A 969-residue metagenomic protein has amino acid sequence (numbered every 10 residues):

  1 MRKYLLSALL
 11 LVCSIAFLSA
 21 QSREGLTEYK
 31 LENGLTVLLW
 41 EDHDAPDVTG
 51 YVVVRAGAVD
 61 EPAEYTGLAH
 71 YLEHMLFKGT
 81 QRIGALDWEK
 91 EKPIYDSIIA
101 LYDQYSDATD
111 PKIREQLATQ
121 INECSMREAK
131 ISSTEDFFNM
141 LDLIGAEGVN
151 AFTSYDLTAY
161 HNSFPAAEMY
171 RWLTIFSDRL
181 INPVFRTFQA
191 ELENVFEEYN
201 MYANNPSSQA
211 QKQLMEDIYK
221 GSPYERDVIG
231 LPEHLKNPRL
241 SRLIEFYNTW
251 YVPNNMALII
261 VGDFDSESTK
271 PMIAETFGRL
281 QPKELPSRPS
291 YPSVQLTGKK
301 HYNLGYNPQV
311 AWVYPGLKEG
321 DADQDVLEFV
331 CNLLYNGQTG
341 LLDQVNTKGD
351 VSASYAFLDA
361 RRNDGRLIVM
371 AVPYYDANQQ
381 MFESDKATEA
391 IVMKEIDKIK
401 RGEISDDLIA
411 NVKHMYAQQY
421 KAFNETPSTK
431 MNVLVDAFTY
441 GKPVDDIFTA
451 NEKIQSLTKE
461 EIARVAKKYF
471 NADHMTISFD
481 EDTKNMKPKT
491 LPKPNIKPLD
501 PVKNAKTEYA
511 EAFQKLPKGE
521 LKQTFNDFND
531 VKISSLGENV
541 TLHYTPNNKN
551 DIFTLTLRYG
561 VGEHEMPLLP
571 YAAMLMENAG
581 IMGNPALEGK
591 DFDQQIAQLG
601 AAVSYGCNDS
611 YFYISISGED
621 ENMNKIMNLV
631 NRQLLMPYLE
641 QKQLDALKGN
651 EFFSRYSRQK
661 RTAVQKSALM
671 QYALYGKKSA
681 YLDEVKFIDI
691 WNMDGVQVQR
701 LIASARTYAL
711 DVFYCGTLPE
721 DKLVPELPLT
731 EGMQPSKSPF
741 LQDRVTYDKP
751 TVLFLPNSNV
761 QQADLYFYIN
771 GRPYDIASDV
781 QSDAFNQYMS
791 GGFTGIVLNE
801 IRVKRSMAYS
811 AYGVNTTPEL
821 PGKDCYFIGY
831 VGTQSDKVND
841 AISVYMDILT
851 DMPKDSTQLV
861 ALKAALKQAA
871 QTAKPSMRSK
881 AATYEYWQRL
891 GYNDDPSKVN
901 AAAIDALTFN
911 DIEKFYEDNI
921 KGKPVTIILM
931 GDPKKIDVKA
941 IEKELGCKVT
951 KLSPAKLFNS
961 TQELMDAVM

Functional and structural regions predicted by a protein language model:
M1-Y4: Positively charged n-region of N-terminal signal peptides that target proteins for export
S7-A16: Bacterial N-terminal signal peptides
A20-L39, D265-N303, Q309, P315 (+9 more regions): Proteolytic maturation boundary segments
W40, A45-E61, G67-A69, A85-D178 (+17 more regions): M16 family metallopeptidases and their MPP-like homologs
D178-F185, F277-E284, M393-I404, N631-L639 (+3 more regions): A common structural junction motif
T187-L192, Q209, P223-H234, L240 (+1 more regions): Hydrophobic, small-residue-rich alpha-helical packing segments that form membrane-like cores
N237-T249, M582: A conserved hydrophobic secondary-structure block that centers on an alpha-helix together with its immediately flanking
